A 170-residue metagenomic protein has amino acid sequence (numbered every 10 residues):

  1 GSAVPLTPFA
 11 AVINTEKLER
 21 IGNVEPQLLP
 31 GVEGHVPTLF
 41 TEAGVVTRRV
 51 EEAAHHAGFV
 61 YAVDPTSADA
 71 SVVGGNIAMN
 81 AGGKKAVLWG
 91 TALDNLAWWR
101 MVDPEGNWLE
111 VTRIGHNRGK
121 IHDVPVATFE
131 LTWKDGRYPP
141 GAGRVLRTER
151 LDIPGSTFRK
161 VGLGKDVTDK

Functional and structural regions predicted by a protein language model:
G1-L18, A62: Glycine-rich N-terminal segment of FAD-binding domains in flavoprotein oxidoreductases, spanning the beta-loop-helix
R20-G31, H35-K170: FAD-binding subdomain of flavoenzyme oxidoreductases
